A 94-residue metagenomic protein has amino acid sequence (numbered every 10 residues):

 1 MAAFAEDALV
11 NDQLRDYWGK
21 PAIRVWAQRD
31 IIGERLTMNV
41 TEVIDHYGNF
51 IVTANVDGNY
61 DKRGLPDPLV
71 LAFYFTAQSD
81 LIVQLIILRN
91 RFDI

Functional and structural regions predicted by a protein language model:
E6-H46: A solvent-exposed, acidic/Ser-Thr-rich amphipathic alpha-helical stretch
G33, D57-D67: Short, cysteine-centered beta-strand-loop-beta hairpins and adjacent loop/turn segments enriched in charged/polar
L36-N39, P66-F73: Short, surface-exposed coil-to-beta transition loops
H46-G58: A short hydrophobic beta-strand element
V70-I94: Short beta-strand edge/turn micro-motifs at domain boundaries
